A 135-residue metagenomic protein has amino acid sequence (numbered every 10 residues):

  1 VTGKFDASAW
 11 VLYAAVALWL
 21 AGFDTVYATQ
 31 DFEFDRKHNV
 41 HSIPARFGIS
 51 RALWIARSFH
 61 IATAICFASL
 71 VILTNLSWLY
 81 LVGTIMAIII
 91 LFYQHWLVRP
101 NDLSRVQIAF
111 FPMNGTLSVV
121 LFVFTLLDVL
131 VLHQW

Functional and structural regions predicted by a protein language model:
V1-W135: Multi-pass alpha-helical membrane architecture of UbiA-family and related isoprenoid/lipid prenyltransferases
